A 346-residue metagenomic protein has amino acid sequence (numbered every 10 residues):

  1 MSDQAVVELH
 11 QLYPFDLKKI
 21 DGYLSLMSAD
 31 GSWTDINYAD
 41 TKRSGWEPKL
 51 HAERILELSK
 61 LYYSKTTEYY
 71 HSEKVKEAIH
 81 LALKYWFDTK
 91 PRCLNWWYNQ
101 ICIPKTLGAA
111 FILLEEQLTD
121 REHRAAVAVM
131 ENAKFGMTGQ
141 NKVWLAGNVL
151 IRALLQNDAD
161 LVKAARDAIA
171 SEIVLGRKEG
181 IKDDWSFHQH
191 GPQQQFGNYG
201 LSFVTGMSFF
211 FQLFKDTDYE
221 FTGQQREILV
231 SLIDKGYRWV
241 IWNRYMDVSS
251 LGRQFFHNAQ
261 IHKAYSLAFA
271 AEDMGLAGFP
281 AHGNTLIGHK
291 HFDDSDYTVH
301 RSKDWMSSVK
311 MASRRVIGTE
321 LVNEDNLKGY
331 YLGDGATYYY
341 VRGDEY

Functional and structural regions predicted by a protein language model:
M1-D16: Extreme N-terminal leader/anchor segments
Q4-V7, W33, L50, A264 (+1 more regions): N-terminal functional modules and adjacent low-complexity/disordered segments of proteins
H10, I20, Q193, D216 (+1 more regions): Generic intrinsically disordered, low-complexity segments enriched for polar/acidic and small residues
L12, D16, I20-Y23, M27-D30: Charged, amphipathic alpha-helical stretches
I20, L83, N284-I287: Intrinsically disordered, low-complexity segments enriched in polar/charged residues with Gly/Pro, especially when
L24-H262: Aromatic-lined, polymer-binding surfaces characteristic of secreted/periplasmic polysaccharide-degrading enzymes
F210-Y346: Extended polysaccharide-engagement surfaces of secreted carbohydrate-active enzymes
